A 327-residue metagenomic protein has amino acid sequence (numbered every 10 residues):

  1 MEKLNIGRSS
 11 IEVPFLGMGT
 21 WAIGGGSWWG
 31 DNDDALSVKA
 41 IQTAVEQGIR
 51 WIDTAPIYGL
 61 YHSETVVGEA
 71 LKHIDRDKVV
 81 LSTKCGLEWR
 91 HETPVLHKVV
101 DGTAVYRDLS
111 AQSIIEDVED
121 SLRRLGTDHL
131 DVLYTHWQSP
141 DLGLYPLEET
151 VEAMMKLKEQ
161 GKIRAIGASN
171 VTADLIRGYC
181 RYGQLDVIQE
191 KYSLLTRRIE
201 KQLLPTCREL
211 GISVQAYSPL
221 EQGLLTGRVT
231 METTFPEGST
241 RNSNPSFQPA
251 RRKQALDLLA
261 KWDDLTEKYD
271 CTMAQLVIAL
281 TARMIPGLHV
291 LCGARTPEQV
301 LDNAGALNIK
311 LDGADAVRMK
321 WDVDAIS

Functional and structural regions predicted by a protein language model:
M1-V80: N-terminal binding-site loop/beta-alpha segment at the start of enzyme catalytic domains that lines or forms
K3, Q138-S327: Beta/alpha (TIM)-barrel catalytic core signal, keyed to glycine-rich beta->alpha loops juxtaposed to Asp/Glu that bind
R8, A70-R76, R123-G126, Y179-G183: Acidic (Asp/Glu)-rich catalytic clusters
S9-W28, S82-A104, Y134: N-terminal small/glycine-rich loop or linker at the start of catalytic domains across soluble metabolic enzymes
V13-G17, R50-W51, K78-S82, H129-Y134 (+4 more regions): Structural preference for beta-strand elements that scaffold enzyme active sites
A22-D34, V99-I115, D141-G143: Active-site mouth loops of central-metabolism enzymes
D31-A44, S110-R124, T172-R177: Short, acidic/polar
L122-D141: Active-site groove signature of glycoside hydrolases
